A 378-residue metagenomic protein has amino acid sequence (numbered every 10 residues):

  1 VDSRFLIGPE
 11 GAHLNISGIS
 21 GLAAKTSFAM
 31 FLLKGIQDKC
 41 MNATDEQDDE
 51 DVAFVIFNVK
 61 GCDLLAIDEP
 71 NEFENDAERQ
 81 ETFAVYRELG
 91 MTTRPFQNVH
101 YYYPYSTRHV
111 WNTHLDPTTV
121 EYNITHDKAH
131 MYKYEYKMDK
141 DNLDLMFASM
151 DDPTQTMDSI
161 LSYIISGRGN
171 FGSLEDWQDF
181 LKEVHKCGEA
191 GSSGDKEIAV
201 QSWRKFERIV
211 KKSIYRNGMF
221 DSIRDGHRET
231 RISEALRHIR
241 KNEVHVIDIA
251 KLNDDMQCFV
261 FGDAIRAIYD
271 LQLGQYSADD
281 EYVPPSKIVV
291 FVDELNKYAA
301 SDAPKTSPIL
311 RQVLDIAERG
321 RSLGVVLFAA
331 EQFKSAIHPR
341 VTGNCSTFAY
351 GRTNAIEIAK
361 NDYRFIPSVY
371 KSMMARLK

Functional and structural regions predicted by a protein language model:
V1-P95, H100, P339: Glycine-rich phosphate-binding loop of nucleotide-binding enzymes
S27, S277-E281, C345: Acidic, metal/cofactor-coordinating or nucleic-acid-engaging core segments within structured domains
F28-G35, D63-A66, V260-A267, A336 (+2 more regions): Alpha-helical scaffold elements adjacent to nucleotide-binding pockets in ATP/GTP-utilizing enzyme cores
C40-V52, G61-I67, G90-Q312, S322: P-loop NTPase motor domains
F73-F83, S301-D315: Substrate-gripping "pore-loop 1 plus following alpha2 helix"
A77-P117, G343-F365, A375-L377: Conserved P-loop NTPase catalytic core
L314-K378: Conserved ATP-driven motor cores of ASCE-family P-loop NTPases powering translocation/secretion/packaging/pilus
